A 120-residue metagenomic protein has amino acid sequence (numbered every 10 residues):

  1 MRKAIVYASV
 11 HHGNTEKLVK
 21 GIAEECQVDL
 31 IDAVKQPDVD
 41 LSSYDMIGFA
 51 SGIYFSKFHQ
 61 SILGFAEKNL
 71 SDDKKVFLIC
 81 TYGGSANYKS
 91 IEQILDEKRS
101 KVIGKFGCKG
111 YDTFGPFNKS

Functional and structural regions predicted by a protein language model:
R2-V6, V10, E24-I31, S43-A50 (+1 more regions): FMN-binding flavodoxin-like domain, especially the glycine-rich phosphate-binding loop
H12-K17: Short N-terminal binding/cap micro-motifs at the start of the first secondary-structure element
K20-I22: Short amphipathic alpha-helix
Q36-S43: Short amphipathic alpha-helix with an adjacent loop that forms part of the alpha/beta core around
